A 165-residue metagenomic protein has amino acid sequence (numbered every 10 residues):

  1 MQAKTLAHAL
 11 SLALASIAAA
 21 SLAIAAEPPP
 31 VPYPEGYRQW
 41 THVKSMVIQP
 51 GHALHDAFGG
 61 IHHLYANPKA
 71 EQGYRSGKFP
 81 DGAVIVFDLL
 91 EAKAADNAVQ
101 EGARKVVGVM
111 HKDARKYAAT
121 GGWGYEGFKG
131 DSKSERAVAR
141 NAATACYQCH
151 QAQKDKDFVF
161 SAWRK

Functional and structural regions predicted by a protein language model:
M1-L6: N-terminal secretory signal peptides that target proteins for export/translocation
A9-S21: Bacterial N-terminal signal peptides
S21-E27: Sec/Tat signal peptide C-region and signal peptidase I cleavage site
E27-H55, S76-K165: Sequence context surrounding c-type heme c attachment/ligation sites in exported
G60-R75, A95-D96: N-terminal post-signal-peptidase region of extra-cytosolic proteins
